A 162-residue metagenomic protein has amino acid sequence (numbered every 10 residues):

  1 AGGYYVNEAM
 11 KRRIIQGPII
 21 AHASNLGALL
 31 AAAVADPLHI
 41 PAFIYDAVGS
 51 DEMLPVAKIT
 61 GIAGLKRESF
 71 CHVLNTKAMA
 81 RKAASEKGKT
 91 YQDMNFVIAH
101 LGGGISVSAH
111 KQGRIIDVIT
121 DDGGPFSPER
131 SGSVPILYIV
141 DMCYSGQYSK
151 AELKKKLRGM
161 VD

Functional and structural regions predicted by a protein language model:
A1-G27, P41, G49-A57: Short beta-strand-loop/turn "lid" adjacent to the catalytic site in phosphate-handling enzymes
G2, H100-S106: Gly/Ser/Thr-rich loops at beta-strand to alpha-helix junctions that form or flank small-molecule/cofactor-binding
L29-A33, I44, D51, I59 (+3 more regions): Glycine-rich phosphate-binding loop plus the immediately following alpha-helix
A109: Short aromatic-centered micro-motifs
